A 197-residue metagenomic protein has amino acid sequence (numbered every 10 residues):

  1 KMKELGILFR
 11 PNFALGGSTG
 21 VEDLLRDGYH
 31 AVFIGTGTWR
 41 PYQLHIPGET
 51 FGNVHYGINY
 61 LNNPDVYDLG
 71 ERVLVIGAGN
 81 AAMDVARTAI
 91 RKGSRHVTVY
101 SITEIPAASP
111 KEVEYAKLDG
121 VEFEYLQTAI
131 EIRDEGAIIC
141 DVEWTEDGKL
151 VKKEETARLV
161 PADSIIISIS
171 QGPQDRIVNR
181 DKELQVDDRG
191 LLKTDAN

Functional and structural regions predicted by a protein language model:
K1-E4, F9-P11, A86-E131: Rossmann-like dinucleotide-binding cores of NAD(P)H-dependent redox enzymes
K1-P47, I130-I138, S164-I166, G172-I177: Feature captures the FAD/FMN-dependent oxidoreductase FAD-binding
N12, L69-V73, S94, L126 (+1 more regions): Phosphate-coordination loops involved in phosphoryl transfer and adenosine-cofactor binding
A14-T19, N59-N63, I105-P106: Short acidic loop-to-helix transition motifs that present clustered carboxylates
W39, A81, I105: Conserved Rossmann-like nucleotide-cofactor binding loop
T50-G70, D147-K153, P161-N197: FAD-site-proximal beta/loop scaffold in flavoenzymes
D68-S94: Rossmann-like NAD(P)H-binding beta-loop-alpha module
